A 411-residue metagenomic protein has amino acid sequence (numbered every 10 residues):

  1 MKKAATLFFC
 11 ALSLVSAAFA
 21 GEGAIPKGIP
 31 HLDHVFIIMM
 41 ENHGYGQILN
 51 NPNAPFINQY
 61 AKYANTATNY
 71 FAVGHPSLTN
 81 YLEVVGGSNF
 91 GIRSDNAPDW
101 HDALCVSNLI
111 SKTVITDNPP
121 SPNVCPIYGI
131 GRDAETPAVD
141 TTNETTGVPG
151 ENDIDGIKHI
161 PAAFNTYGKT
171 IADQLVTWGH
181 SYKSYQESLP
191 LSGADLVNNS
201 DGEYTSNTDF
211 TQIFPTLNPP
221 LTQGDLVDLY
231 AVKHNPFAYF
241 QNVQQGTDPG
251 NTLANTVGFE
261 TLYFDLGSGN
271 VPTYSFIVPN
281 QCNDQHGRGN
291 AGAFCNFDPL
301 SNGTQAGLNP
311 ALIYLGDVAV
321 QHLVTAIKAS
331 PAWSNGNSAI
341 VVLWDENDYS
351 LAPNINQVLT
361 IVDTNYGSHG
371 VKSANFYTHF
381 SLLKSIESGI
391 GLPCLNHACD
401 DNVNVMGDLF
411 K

Functional and structural regions predicted by a protein language model:
M1-F8: Bacterial N-terminal signal peptides that target proteins for export
F8-S16: Bacterial N-terminal signal peptides
A20-K411: N-terminal pro-sequences and low-complexity stem/linker regions of secreted or lumenal proteins
